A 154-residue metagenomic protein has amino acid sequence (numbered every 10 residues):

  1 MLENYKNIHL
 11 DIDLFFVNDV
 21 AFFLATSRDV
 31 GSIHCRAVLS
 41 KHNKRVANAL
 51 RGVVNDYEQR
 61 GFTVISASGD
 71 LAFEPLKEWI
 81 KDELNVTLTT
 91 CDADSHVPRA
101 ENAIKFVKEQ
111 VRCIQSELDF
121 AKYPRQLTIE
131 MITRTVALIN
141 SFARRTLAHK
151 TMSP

Functional and structural regions predicted by a protein language model:
M1-E109, R145-P154: Retroviral integrase
S116-P154: Charged, gly/pro-enriched flexible loop segments at helix/strand junctions
